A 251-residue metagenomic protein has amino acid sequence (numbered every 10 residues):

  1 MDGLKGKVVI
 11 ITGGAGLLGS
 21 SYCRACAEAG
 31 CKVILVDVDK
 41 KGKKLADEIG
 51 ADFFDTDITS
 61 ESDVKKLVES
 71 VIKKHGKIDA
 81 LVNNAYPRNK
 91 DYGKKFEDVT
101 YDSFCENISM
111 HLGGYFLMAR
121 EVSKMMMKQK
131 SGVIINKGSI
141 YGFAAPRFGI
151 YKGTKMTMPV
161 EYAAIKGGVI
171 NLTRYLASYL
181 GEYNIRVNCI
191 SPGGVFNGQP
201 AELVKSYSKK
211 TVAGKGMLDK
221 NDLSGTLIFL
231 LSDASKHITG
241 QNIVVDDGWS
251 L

Functional and structural regions predicted by a protein language model:
G3, R88, G93, I228 (+1 more regions): Short C-terminal tail/terminal secondary-structure segment of NAD(P)H-dependent dehydrogenase/reductase domains
G3-I34, L176: Canonical Rossmann dinucleotide-binding motif of NAD(H)/NADP(H)-dependent dehydrogenases/reductases, specifically
T56-K66, Y101, N221: The beta1-alpha1 cofactor-binding region of Rossmann-like NAD(H)/NADP(H)-dependent oxidoreductases
R88, I135-G168, T173-E182, G194: Catalytic loop of short-chain dehydrogenase/reductase
Y92-F96, T100-I108, Y207-S208: Substrate-binding pocket helix/loop in short-chain dehydrogenase/reductase
G181, R186, I238-G240: Short, small/polar-rich loop/turn modules that mediate ligand/substrate recognition or access, typified
T211-L223, A234: A conserved structural motif in NAD(P)-dependent oxidoreductases
